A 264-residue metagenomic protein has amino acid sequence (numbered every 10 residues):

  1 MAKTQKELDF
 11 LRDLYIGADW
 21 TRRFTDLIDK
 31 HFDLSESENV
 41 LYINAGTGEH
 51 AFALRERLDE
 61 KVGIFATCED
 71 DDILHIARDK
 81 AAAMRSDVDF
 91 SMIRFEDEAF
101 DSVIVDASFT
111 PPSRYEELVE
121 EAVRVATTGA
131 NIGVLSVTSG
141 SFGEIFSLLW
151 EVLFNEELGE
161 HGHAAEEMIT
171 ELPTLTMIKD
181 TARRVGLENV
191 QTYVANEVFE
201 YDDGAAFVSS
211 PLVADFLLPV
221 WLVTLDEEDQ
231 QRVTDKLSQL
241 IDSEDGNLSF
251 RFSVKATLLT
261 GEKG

Functional and structural regions predicted by a protein language model:
L11-D29: Conserved SAM-binding loop and adjacent beta-strand
N39-F95, E117: Class I SAM-dependent methyltransferase SAM/SAH-binding core
E60, A126-I132: Short glycine-dipeptide loop
I93-V103: A short acidic, Gly/Pro-enriched loop at the edge of an enzyme's catalytic core that lines a small-molecule cofactor
D101-E116, S136-T138: A short SAM/SAH-binding and catalytic strip from SAM-dependent methyltransferases
E116, N131-D202: Conserved catalytic/acceptor-binding region of the Class I
G186, V208-A214, V254-G264: Core SAM-dependent methyltransferase catalytic element
Q191-G246: C-terminal helical/coil "lid" or tail adjacent to the Rossmann-like core of SAM-dependent
